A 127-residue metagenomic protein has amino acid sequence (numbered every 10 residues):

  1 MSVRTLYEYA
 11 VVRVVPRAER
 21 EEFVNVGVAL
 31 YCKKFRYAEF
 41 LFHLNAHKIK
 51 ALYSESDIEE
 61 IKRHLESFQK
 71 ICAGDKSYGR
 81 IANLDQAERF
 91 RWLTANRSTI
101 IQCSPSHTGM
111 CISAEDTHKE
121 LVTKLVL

Functional and structural regions predicted by a protein language model:
M1-L127: Polybasic/polar functional segments that serve as interface/processing modules
